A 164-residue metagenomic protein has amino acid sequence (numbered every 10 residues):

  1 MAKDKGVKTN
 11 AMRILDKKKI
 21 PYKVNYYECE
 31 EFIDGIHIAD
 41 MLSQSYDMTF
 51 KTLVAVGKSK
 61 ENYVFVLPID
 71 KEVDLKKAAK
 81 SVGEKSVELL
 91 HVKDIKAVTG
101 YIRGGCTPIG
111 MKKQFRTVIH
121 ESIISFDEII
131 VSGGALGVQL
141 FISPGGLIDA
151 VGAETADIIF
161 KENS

Functional and structural regions predicted by a protein language model:
M1-S164: Extended, low-hydrophobicity, polar/charged segments
